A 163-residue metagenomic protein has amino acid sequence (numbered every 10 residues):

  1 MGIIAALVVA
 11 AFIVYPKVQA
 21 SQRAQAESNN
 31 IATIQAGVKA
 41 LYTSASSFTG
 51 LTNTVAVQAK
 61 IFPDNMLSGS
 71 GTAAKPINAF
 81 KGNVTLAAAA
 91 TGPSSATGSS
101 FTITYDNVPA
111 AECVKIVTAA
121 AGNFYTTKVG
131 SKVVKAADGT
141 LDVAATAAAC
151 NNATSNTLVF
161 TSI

Functional and structural regions predicted by a protein language model:
M1-R23, E27-N30: N-terminal single-pass transmembrane signal-anchor helix
V9, K17, A36, K115-T118: Generic detector of well-ordered secondary structure
V18, I31-F48: N-terminal alpha-helical signal peptides/signal-anchor transmembrane segments
T43-I163: Periplasmic/extracellular, small/polar-rich flexible segments of pilin-like filament-forming proteins
